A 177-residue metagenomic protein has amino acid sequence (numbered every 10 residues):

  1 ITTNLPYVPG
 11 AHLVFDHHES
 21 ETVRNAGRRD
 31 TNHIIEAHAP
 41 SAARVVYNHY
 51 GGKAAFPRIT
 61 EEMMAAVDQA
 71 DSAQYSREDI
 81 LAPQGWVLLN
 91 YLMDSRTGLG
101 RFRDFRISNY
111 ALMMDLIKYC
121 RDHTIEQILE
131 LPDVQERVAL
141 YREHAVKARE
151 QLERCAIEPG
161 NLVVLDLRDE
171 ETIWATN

Functional and structural regions predicted by a protein language model:
I1, S72-N177: Hydrophobic helix-and-loop "lid/oligomerization" segment in the mid-to-C-terminal part of catalytic domains
I1-Y91, C155-N177: Replace "Mg2+/Mn2+-dependent" with "divalent metal-dependent
